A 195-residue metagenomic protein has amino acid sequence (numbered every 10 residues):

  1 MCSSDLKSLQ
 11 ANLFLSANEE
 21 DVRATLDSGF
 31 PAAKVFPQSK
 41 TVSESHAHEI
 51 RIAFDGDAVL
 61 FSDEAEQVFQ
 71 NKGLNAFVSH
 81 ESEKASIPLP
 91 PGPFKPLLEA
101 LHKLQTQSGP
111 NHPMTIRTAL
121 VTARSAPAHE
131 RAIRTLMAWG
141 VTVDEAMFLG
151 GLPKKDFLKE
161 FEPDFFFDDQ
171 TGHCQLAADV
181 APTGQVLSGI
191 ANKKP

Functional and structural regions predicted by a protein language model:
C2-S3: Short, small-residue-biased leader/transition segments that mark boundaries at the very start of proteins
K7-L9, G150: Short, solvent-exposed interaction modules
L9, L13-S43, P163-P195: Acidic, Mg2+-coordinating phosphoryl-transfer loop and its flanking beta/alpha structural elements, shared across
S16, A24, D55-E66, A123 (+2 more regions): A structural feature that tracks compact, well-ordered secondary-structure segments with a strong bias toward
T41-H46, I50, S108-H112: Short boundary motifs at domain starts and secondary-structure transition points
E44-K95: Active-site neighborhood of HAD-like aspartate-dependent phosphohydrolases
A58-V59, A85-I133: Substrate-recognition element of Asp-dependent hydrolases with the DxDx(T/V) motif
N111-G184, A191-P195: C-terminal functional regions that serve as terminal interaction/effector modules
